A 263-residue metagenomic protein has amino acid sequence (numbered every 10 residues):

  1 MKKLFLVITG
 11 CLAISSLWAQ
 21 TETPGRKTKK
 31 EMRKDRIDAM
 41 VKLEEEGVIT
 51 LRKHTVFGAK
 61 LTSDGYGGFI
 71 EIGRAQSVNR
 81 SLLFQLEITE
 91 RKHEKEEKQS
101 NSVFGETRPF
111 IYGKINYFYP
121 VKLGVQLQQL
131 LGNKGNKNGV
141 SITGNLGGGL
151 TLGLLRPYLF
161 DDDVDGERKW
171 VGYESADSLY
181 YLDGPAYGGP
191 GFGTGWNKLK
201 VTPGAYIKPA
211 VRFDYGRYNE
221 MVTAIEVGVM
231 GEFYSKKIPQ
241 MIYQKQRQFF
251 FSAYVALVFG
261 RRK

Functional and structural regions predicted by a protein language model:
M1-V48, K263: Cleavable N-terminal export/targeting peptides
E22-K30, V125, Q248-K263: Outer-membrane beta-barrel "beta-signal"
L43, G47-K53, A75-L82, L131-I142 (+2 more regions): Short loop/turn motifs that connect adjacent beta-strands in outer-membrane beta-barrel proteins
L51-T55, T62-Y66, R80-L82, Y117-V121 (+4 more regions): Residues that define the transmembrane beta-barrel architecture of outer-membrane proteins
F57-A59, I70, L82-I88, L123-V125 (+3 more regions): Membrane-embedded beta-strand positions of outer-membrane beta-barrel proteins
L61-G65, R74, I88-E94, L127-L131 (+4 more regions): Transmembrane beta-strands of outer-membrane beta-barrel pores
I88-P120, Q126-K137: Outer-membrane beta-barrel translocator/channel fold
T143-I225, M230-I242, Q246, F259-R261: Outer-membrane beta-barrel transmembrane domain signature
